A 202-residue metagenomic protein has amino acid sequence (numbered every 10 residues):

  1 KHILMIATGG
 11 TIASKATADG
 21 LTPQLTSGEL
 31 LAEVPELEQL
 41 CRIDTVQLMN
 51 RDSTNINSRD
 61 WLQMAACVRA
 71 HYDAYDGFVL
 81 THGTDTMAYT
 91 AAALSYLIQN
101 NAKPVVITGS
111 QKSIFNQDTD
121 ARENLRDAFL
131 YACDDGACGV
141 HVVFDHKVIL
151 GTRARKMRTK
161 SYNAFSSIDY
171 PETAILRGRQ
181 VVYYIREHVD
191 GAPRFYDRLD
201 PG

Functional and structural regions predicted by a protein language model:
K1-A70: ATP/NTP phosphate-donor binding region
H2, I6-A7, S27, A32-L37 (+1 more regions): Accessory alpha-helical/coil subdomains and C-terminal extensions that flank or cap enzyme catalytic cores
I3-M5, V105, V140: Conserved hydrophobic helix-helix packing surfaces used for dimerization/oligomerization
G9-G10, V79, A128, H146: Buried hydrophobic positions in well-ordered alpha/beta secondary-structure cores of metabolic enzymes
S14-K15, T86-A91, N124-L125: Short glycine/serine/threonine-rich phosphate/pyrophosphate-binding segments that cradle anionic phosphate groups
D73-G77: Short acidic/histidine-rich motifs immediately flanking catalytic phosphotransfer sites in two-component signaling
T81-K103: Short Gly/Thr/Asp-enriched flexible loops that form oxyanion-binding sites at enzyme active sites
I107-G178: Internal gly/pro-rich beta-alpha loop/helix module that stabilizes soluble enzyme cofactors or their anionic handles
